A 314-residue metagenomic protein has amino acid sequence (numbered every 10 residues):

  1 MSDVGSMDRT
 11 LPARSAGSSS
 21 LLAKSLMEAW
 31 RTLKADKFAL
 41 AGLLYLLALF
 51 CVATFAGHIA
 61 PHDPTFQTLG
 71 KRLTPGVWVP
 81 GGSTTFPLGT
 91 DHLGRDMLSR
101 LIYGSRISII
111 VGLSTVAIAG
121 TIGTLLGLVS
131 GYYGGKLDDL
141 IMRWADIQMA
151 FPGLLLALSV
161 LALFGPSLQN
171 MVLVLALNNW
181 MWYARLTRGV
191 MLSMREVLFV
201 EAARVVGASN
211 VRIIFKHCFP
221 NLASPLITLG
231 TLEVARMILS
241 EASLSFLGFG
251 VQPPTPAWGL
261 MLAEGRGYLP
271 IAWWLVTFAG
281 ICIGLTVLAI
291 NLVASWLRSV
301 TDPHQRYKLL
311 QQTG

Functional and structural regions predicted by a protein language model:
M1-L26, R306-G314: ABC-family P-loop ATPase nucleotide-binding domain
D3, G17-T65, W144, L222: N-terminal signal-anchor/first transmembrane alpha helix
G5, L44, V52-T90, F249-T255: Hydrophobic alpha-helical transmembrane segments of membrane transport/permease proteins and related membrane-embedded
L11-M27, S83-M97, V211-F215, Q252-P254: Short, membrane-interfacial amphipathic segments enriched in basic
L21, L43, G89, Y132 (+1 more regions): Small/polar loops that bind or transfer phosphate-bearing groups
T32, I59, P87-T90, Y268 (+1 more regions): Residue-level signal for helical boundary/lining positions with a hydrophobic bias
H92-G314: Alpha-helical transmembrane segments of integral membrane proteins, especially multi-pass inner/plasma-membrane
